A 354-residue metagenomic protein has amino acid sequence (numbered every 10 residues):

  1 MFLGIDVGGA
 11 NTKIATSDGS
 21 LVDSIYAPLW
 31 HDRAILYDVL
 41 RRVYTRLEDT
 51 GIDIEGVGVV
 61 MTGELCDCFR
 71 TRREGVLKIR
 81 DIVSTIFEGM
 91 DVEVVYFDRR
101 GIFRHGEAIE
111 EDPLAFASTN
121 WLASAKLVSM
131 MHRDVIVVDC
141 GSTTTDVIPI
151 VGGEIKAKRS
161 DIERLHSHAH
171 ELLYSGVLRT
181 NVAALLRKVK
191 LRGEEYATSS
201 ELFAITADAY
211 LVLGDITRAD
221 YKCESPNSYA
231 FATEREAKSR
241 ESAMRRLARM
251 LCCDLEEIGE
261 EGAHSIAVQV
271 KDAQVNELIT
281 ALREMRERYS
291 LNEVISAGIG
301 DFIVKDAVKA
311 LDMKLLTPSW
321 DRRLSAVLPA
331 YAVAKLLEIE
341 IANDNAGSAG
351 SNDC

Functional and structural regions predicted by a protein language model:
M1-G9, A15, L21-V138, I148-C354: Nucleotide/phosphate-binding catalytic cleft detector across ATP-hydrolyzing and phosphate-transferring enzymes
A10, T143: Conserved Rossmann-like nucleotide-cofactor binding loop
